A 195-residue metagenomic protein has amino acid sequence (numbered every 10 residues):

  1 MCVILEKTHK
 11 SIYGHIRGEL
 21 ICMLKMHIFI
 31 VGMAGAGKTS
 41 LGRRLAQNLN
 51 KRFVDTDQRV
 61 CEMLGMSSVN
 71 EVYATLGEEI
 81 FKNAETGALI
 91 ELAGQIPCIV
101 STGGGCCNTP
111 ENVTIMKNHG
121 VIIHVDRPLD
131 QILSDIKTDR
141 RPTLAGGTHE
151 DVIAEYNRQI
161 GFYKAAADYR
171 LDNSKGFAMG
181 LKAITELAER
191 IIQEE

Functional and structural regions predicted by a protein language model:
L5, E19, M23-K25, R44 (+2 more regions): NTP-dependent small-molecule kinase module
I30: Hydrophobic anchor at the beta1->P-loop junction of P-loop NTPases
M33: P-loop (Walker A) phosphate-binding loop of NTP-binding proteins
A36: ATP-binding Walker
T39: Walker A/P-loop
Q47-D55: Post-Walker A helix-loop "phosphate-sensing" segment adjacent to the P-loop in P-loop NTPases
T56-T114, N157: ATP-dependent small-molecule kinase phosphotransfer cores that center on conserved nucleotide phosphate-binding segments
N118-G161: A glycine- and Lys/Arg-enriched "phosphate-lid" helix/loop adjacent to the NTP-binding pocket of small-molecule kinases
